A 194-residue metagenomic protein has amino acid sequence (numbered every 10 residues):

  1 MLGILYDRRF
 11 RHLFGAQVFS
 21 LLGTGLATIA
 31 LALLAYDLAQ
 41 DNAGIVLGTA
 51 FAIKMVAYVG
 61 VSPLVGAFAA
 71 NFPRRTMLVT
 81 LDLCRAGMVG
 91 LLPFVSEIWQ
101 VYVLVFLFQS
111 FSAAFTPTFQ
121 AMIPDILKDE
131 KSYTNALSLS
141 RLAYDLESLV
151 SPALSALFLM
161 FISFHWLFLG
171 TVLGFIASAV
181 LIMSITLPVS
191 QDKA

Functional and structural regions predicted by a protein language model:
M1-R11, P188-A194: Juxtamembrane intracellular "pre-TM" segments in multi-pass secondary transporters
R11-T28, I53-A69, P73-M88, Q100-M160 (+1 more regions): Substrate-agnostic recognition of the 12-TM MFS/MFS-like secondary transporter fold
I29-A39, L92-F94, V150-G170: Transmembrane alpha-helix termini and helix-breaking/packing motifs in multi-pass membrane transporters
A30-A57: Extracellular/periplasmic helix-loop-helix junction of adjacent transmembrane segments in MFS-like secondary
Y36, M88-L92, F108, L181-I182: MFS-fold secondary transporters
Q40-A43, P73-R74, E97, S163: A helix-boundary/kink motif common to multi-pass secondary transporters, especially Major Facilitator Superfamily
L47, M77, A136, L167-T171: Alpha-helical transmembrane segments of multi-pass secondary-active solute transporters
A121, D125-I126, F168-A194: Helix-loop junctions on the cytosolic side of multi-pass membrane transporters, especially the intracellular loop
